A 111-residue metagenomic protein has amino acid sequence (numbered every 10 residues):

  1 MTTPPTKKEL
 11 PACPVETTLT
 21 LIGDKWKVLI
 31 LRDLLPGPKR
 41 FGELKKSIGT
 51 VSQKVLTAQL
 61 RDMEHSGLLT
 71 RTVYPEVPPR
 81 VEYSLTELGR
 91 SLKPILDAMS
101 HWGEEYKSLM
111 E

Functional and structural regions predicted by a protein language model:
M1-L10, K107-E111: HhH-family (HhH-GPD) DNA N-glycosylase catalytic core used in base-excision repair
E9-V55, P75, P79-E82: N-terminal helix-turn-helix DNA-binding core of bacterial DNA-binding proteins
V15, L96-G103, K107: Hydrophobic alpha-helical core bundles mediating ligand binding, dimerization, or RNAP-core interactions
E43, T72, S108-E111: Short, hydrophobic secondary-structure boundary micro-motifs
Q59: Residues within the DNA-recognition helix of helix-turn-helix
P75-M99: Basic, amphipathic "hinge/linker" alpha-helix immediately C-terminal to the N-terminal HTH DNA-binding motif
